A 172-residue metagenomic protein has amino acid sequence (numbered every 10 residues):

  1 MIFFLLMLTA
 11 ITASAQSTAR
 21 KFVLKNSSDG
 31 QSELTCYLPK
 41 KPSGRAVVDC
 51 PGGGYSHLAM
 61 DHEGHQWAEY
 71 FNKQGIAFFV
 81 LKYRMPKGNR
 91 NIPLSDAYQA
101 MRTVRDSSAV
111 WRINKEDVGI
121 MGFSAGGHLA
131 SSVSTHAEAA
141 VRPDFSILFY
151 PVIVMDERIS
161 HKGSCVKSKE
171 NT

Functional and structural regions predicted by a protein language model:
M1-A19: Bacterial Sec-dependent N-terminal signal peptides
A15-R45, R90, L94, E157 (+1 more regions): N-terminal cap/lid segment of alpha/beta-hydrolase-fold proteins
G44-G53: Short beta-strand element of the alpha/beta-hydrolase
A46, N72-F79, G119, F145: A fold-wide structural signal in alpha/beta-hydrolase
G53, A77, K82-P86, V152: Short beta-to-alpha linker loops that shape the active-site pocket of alpha/beta-hydrolase fold enzymes
A59-D61, Q66, L81-K115: Catalytic nucleophile-loop/oxyanion-hole region of alpha/beta-hydrolase and closely related hydrolase-like folds
Q99-K169: Primarily recognizes the serine-hydrolase "nucleophile elbow" in alpha/beta-hydrolase and SGNH/GDSL folds
